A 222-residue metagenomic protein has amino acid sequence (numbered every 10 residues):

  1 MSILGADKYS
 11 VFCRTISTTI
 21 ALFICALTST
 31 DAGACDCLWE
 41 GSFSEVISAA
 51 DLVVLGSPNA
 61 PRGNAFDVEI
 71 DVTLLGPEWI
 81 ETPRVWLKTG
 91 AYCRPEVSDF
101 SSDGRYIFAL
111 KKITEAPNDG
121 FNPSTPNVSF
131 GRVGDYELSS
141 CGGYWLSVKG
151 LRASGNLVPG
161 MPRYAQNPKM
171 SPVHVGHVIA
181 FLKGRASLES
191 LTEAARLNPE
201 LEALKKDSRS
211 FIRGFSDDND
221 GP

Functional and structural regions predicted by a protein language model:
M1-C13: N-terminal secretory signal peptides that target proteins for export/translocation
R14-A21: Sec-dependent signal peptide recognition, specifically the positively charged N-region followed immediately by
A21-L22, A32: Cleavable N-terminal signal peptides
A34-A50: Short boundary/loop segments of OB/S1/cold-shock single-stranded nucleic-acid-binding domains
A49-D71: Structural detector for short beta-strands of small beta-barrel domains
N64-L87: OB-fold (S1/OB) nucleic-acid-binding surfaces
C93-P222: Netrin-like (NTR/C345C) domain of secreted extracellular proteins
